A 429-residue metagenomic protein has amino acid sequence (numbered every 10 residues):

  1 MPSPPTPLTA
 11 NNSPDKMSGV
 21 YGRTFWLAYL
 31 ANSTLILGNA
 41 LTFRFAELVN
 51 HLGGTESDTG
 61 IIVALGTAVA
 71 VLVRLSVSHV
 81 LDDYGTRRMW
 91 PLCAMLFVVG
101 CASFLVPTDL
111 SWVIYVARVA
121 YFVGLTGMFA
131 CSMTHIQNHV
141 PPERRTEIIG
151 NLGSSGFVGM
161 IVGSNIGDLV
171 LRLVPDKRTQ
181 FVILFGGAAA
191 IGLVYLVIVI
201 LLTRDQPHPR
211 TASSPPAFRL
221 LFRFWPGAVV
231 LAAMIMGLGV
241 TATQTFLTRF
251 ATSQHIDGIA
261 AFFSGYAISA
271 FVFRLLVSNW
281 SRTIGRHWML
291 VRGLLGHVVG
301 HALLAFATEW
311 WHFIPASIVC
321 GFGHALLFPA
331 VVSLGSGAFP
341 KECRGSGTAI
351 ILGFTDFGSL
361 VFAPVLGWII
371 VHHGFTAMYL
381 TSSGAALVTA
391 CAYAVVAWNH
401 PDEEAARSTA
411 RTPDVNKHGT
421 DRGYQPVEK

Functional and structural regions predicted by a protein language model:
P7-Y21, T203-L231, P413-G419, G423-Y424: Juxtamembrane intracellular "pre-TM" segments in multi-pass secondary transporters
S18-T67, V229-A232, V240-F250: Helix-loop boundary and gating motifs at the non-cytosolic
A40, T67-L75, M160-I161, A267-L275 (+1 more regions): Residue-level signature of mid-helix packing/kink "hotspots" within the transmembrane helices of 12-pass Major
V73-G85, F273-G285, I370-V371: Helix-to-loop junctions at the C-terminal end of transmembrane segments in multipass secondary transporters
M95-D109, G296-T308: C-terminal ends and interior cores of transmembrane alpha-helices in multi-pass membrane transporters/permeases
V119-S155: Cytoplasmic helix-loop-helix junction between adjacent transmembrane helices in 12-TM secondary transporters
D168, A189-P209, A392-A397: C-terminal membrane-cytosol helix-exit motif in multi-pass small-molecule transporters
